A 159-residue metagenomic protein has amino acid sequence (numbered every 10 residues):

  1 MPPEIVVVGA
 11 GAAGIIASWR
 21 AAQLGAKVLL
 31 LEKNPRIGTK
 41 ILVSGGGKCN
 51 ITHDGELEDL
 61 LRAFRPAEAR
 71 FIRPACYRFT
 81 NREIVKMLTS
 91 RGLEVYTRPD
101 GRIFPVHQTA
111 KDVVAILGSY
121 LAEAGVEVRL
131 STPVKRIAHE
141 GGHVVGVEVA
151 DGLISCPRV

Functional and structural regions predicted by a protein language model:
P2-P3, L24-A26, I37-G38, G46 (+3 more regions): Short coil/turn connectors at secondary-structure junctions
P3-L30: N-terminal Rossmann-like FAD-binding beta1-loop-alpha1 element of flavoenzymes
V6, N34, P133: Anionic group-transfer/hydrolysis microenvironments
V8-A13, I37, S44-G46, V145: Short glycine-rich loop/turn motifs that provide flexible caps or phosphate-binding loops at active sites
I16, R20-A21, K33, K40-I41 (+1 more regions): Hydrophobic/aromatic ligand-binding patch that stacks against planar heteroaromatic rings of cofactors or nucleotides
A26-L29, V95, V159: Hydrophobic anchor at the start of a short beta-strand that flanks the dinucleotide cofactor-binding loop
K33-E127: Conserved N-terminal/central alpha/beta ligand/cofactor-binding core
V43, A110-V159: Predominantly flavin-linked oxidoreductase catalytic cores and closely associated redox partners
